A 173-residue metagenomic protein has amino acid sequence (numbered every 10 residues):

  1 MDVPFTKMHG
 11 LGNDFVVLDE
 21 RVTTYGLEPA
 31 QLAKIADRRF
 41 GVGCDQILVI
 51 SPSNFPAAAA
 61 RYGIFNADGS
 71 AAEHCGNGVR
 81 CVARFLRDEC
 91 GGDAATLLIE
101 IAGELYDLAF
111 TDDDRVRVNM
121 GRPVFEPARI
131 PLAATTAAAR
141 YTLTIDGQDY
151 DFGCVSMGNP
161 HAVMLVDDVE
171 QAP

Functional and structural regions predicted by a protein language model:
M1-D113, V163-P173: A glycine-rich beta-to-alpha transition motif near the start of alpha/beta enzyme domains, typified by
E100-A172: ATP-dependent small-molecule kinase catalytic core of the GHMP/sugar-kinase superfamily and closely related
